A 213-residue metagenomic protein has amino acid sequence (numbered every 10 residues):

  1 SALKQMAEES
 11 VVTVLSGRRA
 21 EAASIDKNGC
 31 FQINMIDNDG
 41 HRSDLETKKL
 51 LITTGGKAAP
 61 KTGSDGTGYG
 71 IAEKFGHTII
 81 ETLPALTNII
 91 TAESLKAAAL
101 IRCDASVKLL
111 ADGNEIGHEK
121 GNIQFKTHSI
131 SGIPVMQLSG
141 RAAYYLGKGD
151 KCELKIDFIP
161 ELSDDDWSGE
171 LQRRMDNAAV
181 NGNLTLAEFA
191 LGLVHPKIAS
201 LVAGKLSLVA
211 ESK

Functional and structural regions predicted by a protein language model:
S1, Q32, T47-K49, T53-P60 (+1 more regions): Helix-loop-beta segment of a Rossmann-like dinucleotide-binding subdomain
S1-T13, R18: Conserved N-terminal/central alpha/beta ligand/cofactor-binding core
S16-C30: A conserved short coil-to-beta-strand element within the FAD-binding core of flavoproteins
I33-D37, L109: Short beta-strand segments that buttress and anchor functional surface loops
N38-K49, H118-G121: Core beta-strand elements of the Rossmann-like FAD/NAD(P) dinucleotide-binding domain in flavoenzyme oxidoreductases
K49-L95: Glycine-rich loop(s) and the adjacent beta-strand/alpha-helix scaffold that form part
T78-E81, N88-S212: An anion/pyrophosphate-binding glycine-rich loop and adjacent beta-alpha core in soluble alpha-beta enzymes
